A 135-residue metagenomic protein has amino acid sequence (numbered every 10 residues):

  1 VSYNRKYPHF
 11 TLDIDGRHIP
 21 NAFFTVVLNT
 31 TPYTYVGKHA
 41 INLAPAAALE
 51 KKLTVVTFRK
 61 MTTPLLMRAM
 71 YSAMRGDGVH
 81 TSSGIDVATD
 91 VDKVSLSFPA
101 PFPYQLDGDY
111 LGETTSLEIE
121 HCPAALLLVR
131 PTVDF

Functional and structural regions predicted by a protein language model:
V1-F135: Long C-terminal subdomains/extensions of small-metabolite kinases
